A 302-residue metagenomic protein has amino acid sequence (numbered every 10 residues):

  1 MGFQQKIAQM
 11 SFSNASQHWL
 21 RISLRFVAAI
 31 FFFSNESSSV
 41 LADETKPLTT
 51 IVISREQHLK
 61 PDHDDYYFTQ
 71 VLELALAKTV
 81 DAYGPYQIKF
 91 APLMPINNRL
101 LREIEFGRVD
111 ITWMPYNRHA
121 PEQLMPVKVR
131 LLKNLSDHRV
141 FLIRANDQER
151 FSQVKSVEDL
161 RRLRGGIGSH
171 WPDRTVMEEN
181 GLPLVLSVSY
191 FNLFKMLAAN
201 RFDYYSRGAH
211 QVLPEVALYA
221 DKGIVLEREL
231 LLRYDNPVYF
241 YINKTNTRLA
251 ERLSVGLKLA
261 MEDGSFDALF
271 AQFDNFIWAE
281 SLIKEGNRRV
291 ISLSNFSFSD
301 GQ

Functional and structural regions predicted by a protein language model:
E44-M125, L253: Extracytoplasmic small-molecule ligand-binding "clamshell" domains of the periplasmic binding protein/Venus flytrap
P47-D65, Q153-H170, D203-S206: Short loop->beta-strand "edge-of-pocket" segments that line small-molecule binding or catalytic clefts across diverse
S54-H58, L135-V140, R144-D147, A217-S254 (+1 more regions): Periplasmic-binding protein-like
L72-I88, Q153-D159, S169-S189, V216-D221: Ligand-binding cleft/hinge of the Venus flytrap
F90-V109, E179, F191-H210, Y219: Short helices/loops that flank or line small-molecule/ion binding pockets
E105, I111-L124, Y204-E227, L231: A ligand-binding cleft/hinge motif common to bilobed small-molecule-binding domains
L131-T175: A conserved helix-loop-strand patch within extracytoplasmic ligand-binding domains of the periplasmic binding
G168-E179, L257-Q302: Ligand-binding clefts/hinges and TM-proximal coupling segments of bilobed small-molecule sensing domains
